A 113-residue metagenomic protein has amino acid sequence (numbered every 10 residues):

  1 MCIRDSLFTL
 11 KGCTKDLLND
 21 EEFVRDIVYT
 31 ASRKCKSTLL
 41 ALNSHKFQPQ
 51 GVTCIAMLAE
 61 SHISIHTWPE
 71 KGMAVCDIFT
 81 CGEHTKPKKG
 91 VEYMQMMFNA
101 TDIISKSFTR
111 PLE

Functional and structural regions predicted by a protein language model:
M1-S6: Conserved small/polar residues in nucleotide/adenosyl-binding loops
K15-E22, T85-K89: Short, conserved charged micro-motifs
N19, R25, Y29-K34: Short Lys/Arg-enriched alpha/beta "domain-start" segment
K34-M57: Compact, glycine-rich, soluble single-domain proteins
V52-H84: Mid-chain, well-packed structural core segment of small domains
T80-E83, K88, M96-D102: C-terminal structural segments of small proteins and small subunits
M94-E113: Well-ordered alpha/beta subsegment
